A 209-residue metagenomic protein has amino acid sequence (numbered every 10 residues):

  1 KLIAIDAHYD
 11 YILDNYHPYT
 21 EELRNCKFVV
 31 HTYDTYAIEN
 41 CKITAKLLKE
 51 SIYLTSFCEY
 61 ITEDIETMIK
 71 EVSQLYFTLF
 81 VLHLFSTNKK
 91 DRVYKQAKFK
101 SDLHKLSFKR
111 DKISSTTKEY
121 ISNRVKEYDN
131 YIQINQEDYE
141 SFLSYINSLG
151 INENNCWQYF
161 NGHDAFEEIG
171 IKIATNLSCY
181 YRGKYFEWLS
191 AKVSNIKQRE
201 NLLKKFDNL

Functional and structural regions predicted by a protein language model:
K1-L209: Acidic, divalent-metal-binding catalytic cores of TOPRIM and closely related two-metal-ion phosphodiester/pyrophosphate
